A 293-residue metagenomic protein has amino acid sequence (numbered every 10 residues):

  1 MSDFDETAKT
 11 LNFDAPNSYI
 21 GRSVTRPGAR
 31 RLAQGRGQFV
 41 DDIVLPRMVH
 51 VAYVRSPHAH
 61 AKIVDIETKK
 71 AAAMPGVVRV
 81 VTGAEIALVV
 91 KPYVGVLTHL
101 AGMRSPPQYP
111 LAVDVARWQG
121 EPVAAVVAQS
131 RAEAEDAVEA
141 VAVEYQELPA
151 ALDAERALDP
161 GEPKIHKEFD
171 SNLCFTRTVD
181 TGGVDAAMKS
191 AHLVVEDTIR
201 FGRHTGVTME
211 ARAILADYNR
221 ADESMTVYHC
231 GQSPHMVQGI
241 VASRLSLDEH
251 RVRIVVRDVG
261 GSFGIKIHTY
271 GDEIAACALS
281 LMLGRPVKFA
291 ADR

Functional and structural regions predicted by a protein language model:
M1-S171, V194-D197, F289: Flexible, low-hydrophobicity surface segments
T25, I43-R47, Q108-P110, V115-G120 (+5 more regions): Solvent-exposed alpha-helices and their adjacent loops that cap or buttress functional pockets in soluble metabolic
Q38, E85, I199-R200, Q232 (+2 more regions): Residues that form or immediately flank small-molecule/cofactor binding pockets and catalytic motifs
Y53-L88, A124-Y145, I214-R257, S262-L283: Alpha-helical support elements that line or immediately flank enzyme active sites and cofactor-binding pockets
V96, E162-L245: Helix-loop-helix junctions that connect adjacent transmembrane helices in secondary transporters/permeases, recognized
G102-V115, F169-G183, E273-M282: Short, Lys/Arg-enriched charge-dense amphipathic segments
G120, V255, R293: Cysteine-centered functional microenvironments
V287-R293: Structured beta-strand/loop patches that form or line metal/cofactor-binding pockets in enzymes
